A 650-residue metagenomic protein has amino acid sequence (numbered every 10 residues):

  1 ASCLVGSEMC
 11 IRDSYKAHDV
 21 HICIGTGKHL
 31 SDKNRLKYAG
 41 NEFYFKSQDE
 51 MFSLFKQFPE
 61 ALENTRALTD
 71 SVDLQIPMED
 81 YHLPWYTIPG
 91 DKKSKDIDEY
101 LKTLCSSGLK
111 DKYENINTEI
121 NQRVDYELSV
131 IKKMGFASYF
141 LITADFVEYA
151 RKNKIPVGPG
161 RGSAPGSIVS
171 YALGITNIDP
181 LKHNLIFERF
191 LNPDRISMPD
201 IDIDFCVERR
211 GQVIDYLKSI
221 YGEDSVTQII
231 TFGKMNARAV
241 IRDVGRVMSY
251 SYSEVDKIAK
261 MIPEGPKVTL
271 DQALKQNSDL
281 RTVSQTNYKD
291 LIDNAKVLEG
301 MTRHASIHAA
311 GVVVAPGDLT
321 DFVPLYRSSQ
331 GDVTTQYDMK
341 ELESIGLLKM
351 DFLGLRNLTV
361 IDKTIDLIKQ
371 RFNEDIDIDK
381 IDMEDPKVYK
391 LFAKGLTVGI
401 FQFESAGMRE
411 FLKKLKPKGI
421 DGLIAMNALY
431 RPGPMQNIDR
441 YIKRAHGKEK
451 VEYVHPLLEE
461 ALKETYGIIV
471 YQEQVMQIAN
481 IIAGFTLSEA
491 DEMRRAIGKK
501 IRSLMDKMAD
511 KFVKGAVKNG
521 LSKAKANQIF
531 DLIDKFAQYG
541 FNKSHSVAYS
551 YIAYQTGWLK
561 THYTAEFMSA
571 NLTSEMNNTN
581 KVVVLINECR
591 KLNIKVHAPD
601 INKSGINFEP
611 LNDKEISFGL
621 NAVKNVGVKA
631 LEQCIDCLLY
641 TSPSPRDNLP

Functional and structural regions predicted by a protein language model:
L4-V5, M9-D13, Y640-D647: Conserved small/polar residues in nucleotide/adenosyl-binding loops
E8, R12-H18, D80, P84: Flexible glycine/acidic-rich beta-alpha junction loops that bind and position SAM and/or redox cofactors in anaerobic
H21-H29: Acidic, His- and aromatic-enriched active-site or binding-groove loops in soluble protein domains that engage sugars
S31-R66, S197-Y221: Phosphate/diphosphate-binding loops
E60-P84, K234: Structural signature of the thiamine diphosphate
G90-S642: Noncatalytic, beta-rich nucleic-acid-contacting surfaces in large DNA/RNA-processing enzymes
